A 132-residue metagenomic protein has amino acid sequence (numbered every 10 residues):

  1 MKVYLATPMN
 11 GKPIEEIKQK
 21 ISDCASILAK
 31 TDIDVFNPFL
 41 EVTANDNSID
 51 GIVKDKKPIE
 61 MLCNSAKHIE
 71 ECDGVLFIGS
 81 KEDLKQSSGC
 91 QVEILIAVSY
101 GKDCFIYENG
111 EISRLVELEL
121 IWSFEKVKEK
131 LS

Functional and structural regions predicted by a protein language model:
M1-S132: Conserved catalytic or regulatory cores that recognize and/or transform ribose-phosphate-containing ligands
